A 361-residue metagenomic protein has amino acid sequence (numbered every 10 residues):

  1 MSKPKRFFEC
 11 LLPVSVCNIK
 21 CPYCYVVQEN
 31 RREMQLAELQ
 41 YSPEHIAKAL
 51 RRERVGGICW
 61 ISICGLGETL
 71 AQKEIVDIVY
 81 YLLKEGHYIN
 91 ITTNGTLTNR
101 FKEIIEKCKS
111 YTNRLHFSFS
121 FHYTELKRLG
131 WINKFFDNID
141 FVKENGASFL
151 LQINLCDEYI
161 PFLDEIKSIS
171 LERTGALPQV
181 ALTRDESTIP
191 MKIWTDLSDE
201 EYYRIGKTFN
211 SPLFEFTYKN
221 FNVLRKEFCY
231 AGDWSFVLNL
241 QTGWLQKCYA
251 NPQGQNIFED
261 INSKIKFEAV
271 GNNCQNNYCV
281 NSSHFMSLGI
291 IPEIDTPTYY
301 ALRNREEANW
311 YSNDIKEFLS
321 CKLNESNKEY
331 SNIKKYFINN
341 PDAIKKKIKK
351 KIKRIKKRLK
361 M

Functional and structural regions predicted by a protein language model:
S2-Y41: Canonical Radical SAM [4Fe-4S] cluster-binding loop centered on the CxxxCxxC motif and its immediate flanking residues
S15, G67-L70: Catalytic nucleophile-elbow at a beta strand-turn-alpha helix junction centered on a G-D-S/GDSL motif, marking
L36-H45, P292-Y299: Short cysteine/histidine-rich metal-coordination sites, predominantly Zn2+-binding motifs
E38-Q40, I105-T112, I193-T195: Short, flexible helix-coil linker/hinge segments at the edges of structured domains or between repeats
I46-C64, Q72-I166, L177-P178: Radical SAM/AdoMet-radical enzyme domain recognition
H122-Q241, Q246: Radical SAM enzyme [4Fe-4S]-AdoMet core and its adjacent flexible, acidic and glycine-rich loops/tails across
P190-N313: Accessory C-terminal segments flanking Radical SAM cores
N273-M361: Radical SAM enzyme core and accessory elements
